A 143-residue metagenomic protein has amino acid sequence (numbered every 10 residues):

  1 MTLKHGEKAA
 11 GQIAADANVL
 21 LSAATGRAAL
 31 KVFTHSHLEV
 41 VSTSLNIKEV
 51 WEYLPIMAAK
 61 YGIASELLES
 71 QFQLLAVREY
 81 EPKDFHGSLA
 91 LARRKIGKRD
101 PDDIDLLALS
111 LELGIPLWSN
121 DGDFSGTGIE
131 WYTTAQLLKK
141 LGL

Functional and structural regions predicted by a protein language model:
M1-E7, S42-T43, G114-L143: Acidic, PIN/NYN-like endoribonuclease modules and their adjacent C-terminal/linker elements
M1-S44: Short, well-structured N-terminal submotif of metal-dependent ribonuclease cores
V19-L20, N46, L106, D123-F124: Alpha-helix capping/helix-boundary segments
S22-A23, I63-A64, G97-D100: Short gly/ser/thr-rich secondary-structure transition/capping motifs
R27-L30, L54-I56, W131-T133: Short, glycine/charged-enriched secondary-structure capping and boundary segments
S36-H37, S44-R93: PIN-domain endoribonuclease scaffold, especially VapC-family toxins
H37, A76, L111-G114, G128: Residue-level detector of structured alpha->beta connecting loops
R78-D123: Active-site neighborhoods of divalent-metal-dependent phosphate/nucleic-acid chemistry enzymes
